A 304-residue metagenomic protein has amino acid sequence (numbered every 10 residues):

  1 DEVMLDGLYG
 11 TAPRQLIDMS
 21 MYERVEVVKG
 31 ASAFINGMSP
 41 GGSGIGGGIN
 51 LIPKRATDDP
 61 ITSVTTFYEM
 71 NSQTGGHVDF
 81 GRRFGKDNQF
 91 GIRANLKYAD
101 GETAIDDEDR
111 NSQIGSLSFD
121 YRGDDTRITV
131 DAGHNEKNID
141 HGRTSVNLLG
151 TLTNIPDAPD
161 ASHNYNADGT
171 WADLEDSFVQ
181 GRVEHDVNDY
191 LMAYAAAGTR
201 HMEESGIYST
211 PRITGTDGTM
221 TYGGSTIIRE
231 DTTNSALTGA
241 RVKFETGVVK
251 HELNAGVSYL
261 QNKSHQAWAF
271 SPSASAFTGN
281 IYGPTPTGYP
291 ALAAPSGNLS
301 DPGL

Functional and structural regions predicted by a protein language model:
D1-I35: Periplasmic plug
S20-E23, S32-G115, Y121-R127, S177: Outer-membrane beta-barrel translocator/receptor signature
D59-D79, V248, V257-L304: Outer-membrane beta-barrel transmembrane domain signature of Gram-negative proteins, especially the mid-to-C-terminal
V64-Y68, A94-D100, V130-E136, A195-T199 (+1 more regions): Transmembrane beta-barrel strands of outer-membrane/channel proteins
N88-F90, D125-V130, Y190-A193, V248: Repeated loop/turn-to-beta-strand initiation elements of outer-membrane beta-barrel proteins
A99-T103, S116-D186, T199-D231, S275-G303: Acidic/polar loop-and-plug regions of large Gram-negative outer-membrane beta-barrel proteins
